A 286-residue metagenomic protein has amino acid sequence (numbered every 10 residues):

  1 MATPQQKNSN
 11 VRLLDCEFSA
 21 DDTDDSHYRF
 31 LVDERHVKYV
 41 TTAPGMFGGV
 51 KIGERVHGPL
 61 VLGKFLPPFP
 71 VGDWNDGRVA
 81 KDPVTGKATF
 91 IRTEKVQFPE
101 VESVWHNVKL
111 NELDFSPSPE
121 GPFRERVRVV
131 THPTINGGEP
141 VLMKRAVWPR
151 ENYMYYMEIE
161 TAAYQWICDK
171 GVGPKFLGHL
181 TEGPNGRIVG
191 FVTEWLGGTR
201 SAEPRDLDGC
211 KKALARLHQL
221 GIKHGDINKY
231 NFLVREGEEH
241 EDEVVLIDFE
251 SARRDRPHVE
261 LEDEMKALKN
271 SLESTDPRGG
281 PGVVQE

Functional and structural regions predicted by a protein language model:
M1-L14, S19: Short Lys/Arg-enriched alpha/beta "domain-start" segment
F18-S26, G121-R124, E182-N185: Short, ordered beta-strand-loop transition motifs
Y28-W166: ATP-binding glycine-rich loop module of kinase domains
H132, W195, L233-E236: Conserved hydrophobic "DFG−1" position in protein kinase catalytic cores
T134-G138, P184-I188, G237-E243: Short, solvent-exposed loop/turn segments that connect beta-strands within catalytic domains and beta-strand-rich
G138-A213: Conserved structural core of kinase catalytic domains
P204-C210, R216-E286: C-lobe/activation-segment region of protein kinase-like
